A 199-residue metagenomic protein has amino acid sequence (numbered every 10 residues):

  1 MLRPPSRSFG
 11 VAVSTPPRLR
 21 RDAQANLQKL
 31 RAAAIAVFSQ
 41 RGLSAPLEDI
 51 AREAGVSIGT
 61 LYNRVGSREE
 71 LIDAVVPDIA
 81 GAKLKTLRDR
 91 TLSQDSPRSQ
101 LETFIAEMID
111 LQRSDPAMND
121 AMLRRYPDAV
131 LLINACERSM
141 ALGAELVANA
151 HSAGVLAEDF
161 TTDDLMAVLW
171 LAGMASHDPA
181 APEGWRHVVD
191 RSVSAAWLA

Functional and structural regions predicted by a protein language model:
M1-S14, M140-A141, E145-A153, V168-L171 (+1 more regions): C-terminal peripheral helix-coil segments that are non-catalytic and often amphipathic
M1-S44, E48-E53, E70-D73: Basic, helix-initiating cap at the start of DNA-binding domains
F38, P46-L47, I58, R68 (+2 more regions): Amphipathic alpha-helical segments enriched in hydrophobic/aromatic and basic residues that form the DNA-contacting
G42-L43, N63, A157: Helix-turn-helix/winged-helix DNA-binding modules
G55-V65: Short hydrophobic/aromatic patch on the recognition helix
A74, K85-S114, D128: Hydrophobic alpha-helical connector segments
G81-L84, S114, D128-D163, A167-D178: Amphipathic alpha-helical packing segments from all-alpha helical-bundle domains
D120-A129: Short linear capping/connector segments at secondary-structure termini
